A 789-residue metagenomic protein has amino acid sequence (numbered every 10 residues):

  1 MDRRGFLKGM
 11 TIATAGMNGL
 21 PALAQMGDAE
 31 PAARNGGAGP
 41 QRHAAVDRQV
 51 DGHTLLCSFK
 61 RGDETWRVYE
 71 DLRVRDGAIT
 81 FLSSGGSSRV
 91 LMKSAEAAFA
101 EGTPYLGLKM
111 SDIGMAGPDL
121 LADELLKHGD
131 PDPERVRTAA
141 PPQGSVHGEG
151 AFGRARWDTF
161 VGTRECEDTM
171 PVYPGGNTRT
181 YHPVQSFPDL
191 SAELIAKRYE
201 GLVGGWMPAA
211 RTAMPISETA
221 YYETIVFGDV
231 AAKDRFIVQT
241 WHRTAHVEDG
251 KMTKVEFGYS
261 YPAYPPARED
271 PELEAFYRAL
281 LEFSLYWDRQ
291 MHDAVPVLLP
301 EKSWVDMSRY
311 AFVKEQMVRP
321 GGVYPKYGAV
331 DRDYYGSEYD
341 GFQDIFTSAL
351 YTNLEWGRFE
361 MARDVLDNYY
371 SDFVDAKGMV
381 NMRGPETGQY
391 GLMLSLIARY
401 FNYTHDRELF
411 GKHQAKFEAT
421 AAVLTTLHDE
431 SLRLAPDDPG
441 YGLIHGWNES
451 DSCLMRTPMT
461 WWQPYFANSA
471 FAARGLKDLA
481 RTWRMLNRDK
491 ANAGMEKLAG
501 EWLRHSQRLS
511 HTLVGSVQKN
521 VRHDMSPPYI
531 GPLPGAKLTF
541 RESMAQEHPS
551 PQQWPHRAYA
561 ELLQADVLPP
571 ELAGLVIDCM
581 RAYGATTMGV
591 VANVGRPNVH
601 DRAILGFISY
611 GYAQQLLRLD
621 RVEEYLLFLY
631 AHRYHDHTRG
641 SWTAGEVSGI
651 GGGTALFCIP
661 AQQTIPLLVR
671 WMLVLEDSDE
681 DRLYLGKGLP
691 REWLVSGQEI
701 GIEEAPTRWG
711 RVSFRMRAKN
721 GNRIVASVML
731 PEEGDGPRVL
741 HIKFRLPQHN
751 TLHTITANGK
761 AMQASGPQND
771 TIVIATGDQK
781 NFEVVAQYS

Functional and structural regions predicted by a protein language model:
G5-G27: N-terminal export signals
P31-D306, D679-L683, K687-S789: Terminal accessory carbohydrate-recognition/targeting modules of carbohydrate-active enzymes
F187-A192, W461, L486-K497, E501-R504 (+2 more regions): Carbohydrate-active enzyme catalytic cores, enriched for enzymes that act on polyanionic acidic polysaccharides
W206-P208, D293-D333: Conserved oxyanion/phosphate-binding beta-strand-loop segments in alpha/beta enzyme cores
I237-V238, G250, F257-F276, K377 (+4 more regions): The feature captures the catalytic groove of carbohydrate-active enzymes
Y327-F342, M382: Internal amphipathic alpha-helical repeat/solenoid segments
S337-E360, V365-D375, A415-E418, A422 (+7 more regions): Active-site core of glycosidic bond-cleaving carbohydrate-active enzymes
Y403, R407-F410, A419-A421: Hydrophobic or amphipathic alpha-helical targeting/insertion segments
